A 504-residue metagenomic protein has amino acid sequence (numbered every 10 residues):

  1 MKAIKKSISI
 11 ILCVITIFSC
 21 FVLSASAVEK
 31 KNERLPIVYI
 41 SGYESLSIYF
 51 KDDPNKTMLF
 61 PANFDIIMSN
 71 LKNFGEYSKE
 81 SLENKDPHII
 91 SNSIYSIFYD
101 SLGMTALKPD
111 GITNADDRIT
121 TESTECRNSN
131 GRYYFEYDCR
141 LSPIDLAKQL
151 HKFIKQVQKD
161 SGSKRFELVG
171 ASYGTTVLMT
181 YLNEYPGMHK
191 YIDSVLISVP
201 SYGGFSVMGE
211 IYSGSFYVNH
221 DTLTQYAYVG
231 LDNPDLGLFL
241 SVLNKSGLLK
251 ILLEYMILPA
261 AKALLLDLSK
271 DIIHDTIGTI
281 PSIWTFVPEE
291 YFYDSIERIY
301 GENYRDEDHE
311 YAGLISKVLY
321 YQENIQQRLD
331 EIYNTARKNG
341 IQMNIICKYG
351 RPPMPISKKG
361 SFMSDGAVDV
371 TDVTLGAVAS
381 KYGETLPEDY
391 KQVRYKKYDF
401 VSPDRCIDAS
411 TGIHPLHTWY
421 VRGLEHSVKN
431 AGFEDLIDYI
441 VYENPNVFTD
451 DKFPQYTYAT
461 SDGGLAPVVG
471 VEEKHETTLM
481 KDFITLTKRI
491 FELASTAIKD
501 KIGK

Functional and structural regions predicted by a protein language model:
M1-A3: N-terminal secretory signal peptides that target proteins for export/translocation
K5-I15: Sec-dependent signal peptide hydrophobic core
V14-I17, L479: N-terminal leader/targeting signatures
F18-N32: Sec-dependent signal peptide cleavage junction
V28-V169, T176-G230, P352, K359 (+1 more regions): N-terminal non-catalytic accessory region
Y133, L141, K270-F362: Alpha/beta-hydrolase fold catalytic core
H220-H309: Alpha/beta-hydrolase-fold enzymes
